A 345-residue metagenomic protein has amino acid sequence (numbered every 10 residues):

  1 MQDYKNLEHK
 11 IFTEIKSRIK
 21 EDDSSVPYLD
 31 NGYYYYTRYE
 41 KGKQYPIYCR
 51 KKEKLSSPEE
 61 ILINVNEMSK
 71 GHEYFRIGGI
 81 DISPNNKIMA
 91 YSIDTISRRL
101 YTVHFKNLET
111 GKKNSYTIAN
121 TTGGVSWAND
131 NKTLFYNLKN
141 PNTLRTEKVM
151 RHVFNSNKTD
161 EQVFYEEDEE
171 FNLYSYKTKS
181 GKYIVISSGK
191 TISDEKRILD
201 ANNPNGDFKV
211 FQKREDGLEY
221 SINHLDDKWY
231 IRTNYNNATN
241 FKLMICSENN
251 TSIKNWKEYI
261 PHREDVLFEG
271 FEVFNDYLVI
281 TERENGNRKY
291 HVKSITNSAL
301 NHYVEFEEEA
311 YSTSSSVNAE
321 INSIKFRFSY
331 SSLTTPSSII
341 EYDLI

Functional and structural regions predicted by a protein language model:
M1: Short His/Asp/Glu-rich catalytic/ion-coordination signatures at enzyme active sites or charged loops
Y4-Y33, T37-I61, N66-I345: Peripheral, non-catalytic segments that deliver or gate enzyme domains
